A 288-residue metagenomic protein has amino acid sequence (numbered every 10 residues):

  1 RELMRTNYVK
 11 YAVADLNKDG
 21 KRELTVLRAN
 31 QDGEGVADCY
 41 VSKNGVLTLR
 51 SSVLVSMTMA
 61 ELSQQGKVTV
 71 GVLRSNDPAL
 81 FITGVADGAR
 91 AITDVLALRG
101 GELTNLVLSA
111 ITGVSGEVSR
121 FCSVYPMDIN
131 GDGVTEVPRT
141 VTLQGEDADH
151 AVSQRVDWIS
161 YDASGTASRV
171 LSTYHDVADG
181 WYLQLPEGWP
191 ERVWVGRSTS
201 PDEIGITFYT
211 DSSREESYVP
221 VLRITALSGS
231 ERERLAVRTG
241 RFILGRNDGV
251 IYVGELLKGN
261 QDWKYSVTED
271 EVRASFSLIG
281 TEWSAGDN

Functional and structural regions predicted by a protein language model:
R1-M4, D38-T58, D94-G113, W158-S168: Surface-exposed loop/turn elements that mediate protein-protein interactions on large endomembrane-trafficking
V9-L16, S63-L73, F121-G131: Beta-propeller blade termini
K18-L27, V72-G84, I129-V141: Acidic/hydrophobic-patterned starts of short beta strands in beta-sheet-rich repeat architectures
D32-V41, G88-A97, Q144-S160: Structural motif
N76-D94, P186, R192: Loop/turn-rich, solvent-exposed surfaces of beta-rich toroidal or solenoidal domains
V107-M127: Conserved blade-ending motifs and adjacent loop-strand segments that build the rim/top face of beta-propeller domains
P186-V237, F242: Secretory pathway targeting signatures of secreted, lumenal, and periplasmic proteins
G254-N288: Surface-exposed amphipathic alpha-helical segments
